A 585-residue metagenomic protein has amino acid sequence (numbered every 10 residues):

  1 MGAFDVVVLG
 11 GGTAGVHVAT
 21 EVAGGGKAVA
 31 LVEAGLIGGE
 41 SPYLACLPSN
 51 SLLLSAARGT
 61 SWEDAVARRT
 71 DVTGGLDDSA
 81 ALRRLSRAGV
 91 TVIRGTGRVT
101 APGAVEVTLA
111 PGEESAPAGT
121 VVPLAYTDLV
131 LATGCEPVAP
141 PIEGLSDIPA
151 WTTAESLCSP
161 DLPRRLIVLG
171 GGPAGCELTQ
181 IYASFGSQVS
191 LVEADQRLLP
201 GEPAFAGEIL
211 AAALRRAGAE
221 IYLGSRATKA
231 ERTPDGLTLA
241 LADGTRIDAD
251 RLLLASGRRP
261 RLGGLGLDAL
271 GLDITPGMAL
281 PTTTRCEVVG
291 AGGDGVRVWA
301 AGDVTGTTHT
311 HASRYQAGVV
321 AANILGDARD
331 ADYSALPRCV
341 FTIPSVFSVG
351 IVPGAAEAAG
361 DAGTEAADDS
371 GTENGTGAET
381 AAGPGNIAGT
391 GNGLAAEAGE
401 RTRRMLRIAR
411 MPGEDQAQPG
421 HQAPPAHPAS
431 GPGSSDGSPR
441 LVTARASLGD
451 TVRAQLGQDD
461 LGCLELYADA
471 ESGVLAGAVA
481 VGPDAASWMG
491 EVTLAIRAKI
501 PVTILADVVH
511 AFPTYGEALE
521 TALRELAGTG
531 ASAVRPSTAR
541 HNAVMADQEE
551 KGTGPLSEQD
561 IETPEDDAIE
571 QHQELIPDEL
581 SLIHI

Functional and structural regions predicted by a protein language model:
G2, E40-Y126, E202-T228, G354-A355 (+1 more regions): N-terminal Rossmann-like dinucleotide/flavin-binding domain of flavoprotein oxidoreductases that bind FAD/FMN
F4-V6, G11-L76, I181-G201, S487: Beta1-alpha1 glycine-rich phosphate/pyrophosphate-binding loop at the start of Rossmann-like nucleotide-binding domains
V7-L9, G97, P123-G134, V168-L169 (+2 more regions): Short hydrophobic core segments
L9-G11, H17-G35, E40, L47 (+4 more regions): Flexible, glycine-rich terminal cap/loop adjacent to redox cofactors in electron-transfer oxidoreductases
D71-D78, L157-C158, P163-I167, P173-P234 (+4 more regions): Rossmann-like dinucleotide-binding cores of NAD(P)H-dependent redox enzymes
T91-R94, R98-E113, L124, F185-T284 (+9 more regions): A Rossmann-like FAD-binding core segment of flavoenzymes
S146-R164, R246-I247, R251-I324, A396: FAD-site-proximal beta/loop scaffold in flavoenzymes
I583-I585: Conserved small/polar residues in nucleotide/adenosyl-binding loops
